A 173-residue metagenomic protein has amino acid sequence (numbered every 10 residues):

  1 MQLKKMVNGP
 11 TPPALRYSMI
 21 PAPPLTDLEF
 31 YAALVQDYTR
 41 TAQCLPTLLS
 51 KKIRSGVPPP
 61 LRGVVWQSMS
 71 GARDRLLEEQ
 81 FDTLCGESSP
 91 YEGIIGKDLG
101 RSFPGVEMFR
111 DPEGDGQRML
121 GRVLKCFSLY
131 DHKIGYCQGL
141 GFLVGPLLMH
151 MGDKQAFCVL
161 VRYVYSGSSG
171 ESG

Functional and structural regions predicted by a protein language model:
M1-S128, V144, L148, V164: N-terminal transition regions in large eukaryotic proteins
D82, Y130, G141-G173: Structured all-alpha helical bundle cores of eukaryotic regulatory proteins
